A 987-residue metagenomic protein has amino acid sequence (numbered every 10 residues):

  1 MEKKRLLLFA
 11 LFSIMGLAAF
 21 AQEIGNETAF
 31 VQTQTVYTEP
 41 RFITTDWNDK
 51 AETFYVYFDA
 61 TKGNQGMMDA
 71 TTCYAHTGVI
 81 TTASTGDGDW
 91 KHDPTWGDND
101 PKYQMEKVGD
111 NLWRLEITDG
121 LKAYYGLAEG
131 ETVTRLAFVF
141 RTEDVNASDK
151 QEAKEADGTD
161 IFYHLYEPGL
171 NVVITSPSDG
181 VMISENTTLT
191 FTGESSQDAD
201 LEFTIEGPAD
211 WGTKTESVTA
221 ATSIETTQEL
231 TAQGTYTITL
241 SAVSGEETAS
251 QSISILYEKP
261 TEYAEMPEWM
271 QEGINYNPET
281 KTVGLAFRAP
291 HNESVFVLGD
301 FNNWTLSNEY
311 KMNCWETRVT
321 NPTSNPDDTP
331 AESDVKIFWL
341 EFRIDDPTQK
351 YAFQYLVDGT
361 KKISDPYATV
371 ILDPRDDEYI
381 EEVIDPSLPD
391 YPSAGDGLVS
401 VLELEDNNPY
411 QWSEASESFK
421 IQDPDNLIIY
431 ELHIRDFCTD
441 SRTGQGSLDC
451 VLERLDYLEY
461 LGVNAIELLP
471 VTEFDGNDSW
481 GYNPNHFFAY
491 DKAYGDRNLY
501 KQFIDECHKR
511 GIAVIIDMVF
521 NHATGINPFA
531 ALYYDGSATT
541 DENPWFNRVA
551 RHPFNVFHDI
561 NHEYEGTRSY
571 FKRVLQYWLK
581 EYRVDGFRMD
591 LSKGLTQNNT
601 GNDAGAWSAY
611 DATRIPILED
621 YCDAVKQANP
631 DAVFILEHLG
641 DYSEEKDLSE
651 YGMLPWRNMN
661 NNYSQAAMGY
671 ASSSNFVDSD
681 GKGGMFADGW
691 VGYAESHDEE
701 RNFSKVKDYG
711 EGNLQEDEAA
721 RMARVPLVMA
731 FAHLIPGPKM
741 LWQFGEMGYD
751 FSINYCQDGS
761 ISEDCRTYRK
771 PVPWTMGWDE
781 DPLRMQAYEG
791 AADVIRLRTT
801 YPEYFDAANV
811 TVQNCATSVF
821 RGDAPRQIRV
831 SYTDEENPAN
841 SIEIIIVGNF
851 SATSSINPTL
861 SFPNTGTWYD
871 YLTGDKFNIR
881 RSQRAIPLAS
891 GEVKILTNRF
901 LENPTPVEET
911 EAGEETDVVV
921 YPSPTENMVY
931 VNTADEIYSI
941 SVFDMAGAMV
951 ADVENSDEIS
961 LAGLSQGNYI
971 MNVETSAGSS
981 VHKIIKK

Functional and structural regions predicted by a protein language model:
L6, L17-F20, T910-K987: C-terminal outer-membrane/trafficking sorting elements
Q22-W47, H164-S184, V918: Short, compositionally biased P/S/T/A/G/V-rich stretches that sit at domain boundaries
G63, E262-E265, C314, T472 (+10 more regions): Active-site-proximal helices and loops of the catalytic beta/alpha 8
T71-E129, E143-E155, W211-T222, E279 (+2 more regions): Aromatic-rich carbohydrate-binding modules that target alpha-glucans
L256-V295, S364-N426: Basic K/R-rich, polyanion-interacting modules in nucleoproteins and related proteins
V295, R880-T905: C-terminal beta-strand-rich structural cap/linker in extracellular carbohydrate-active enzymes
L372-E378, P409, S413-P424, H433-V584 (+2 more regions): Substrate-binding/active-site clefts of carbohydrate-active enzymes
